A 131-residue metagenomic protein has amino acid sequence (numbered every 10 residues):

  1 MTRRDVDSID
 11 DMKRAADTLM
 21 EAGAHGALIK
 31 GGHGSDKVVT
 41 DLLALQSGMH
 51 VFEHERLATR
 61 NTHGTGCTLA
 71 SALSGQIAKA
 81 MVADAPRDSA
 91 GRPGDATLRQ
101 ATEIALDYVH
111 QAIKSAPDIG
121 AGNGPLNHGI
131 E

Functional and structural regions predicted by a protein language model:
M1-M49, M81-T97: Conserved phosphate/ATP/ADP-binding segment of small-molecule kinases
G31-S35, R56-A58, A105-V109: Glycine-rich beta-alpha junction loops
S47-L57: Glycine/charged-rich beta-loop-alpha catalytic/anionic-binding loops adjacent to active sites
E55-T59, D95, Q100: Active-site segments that bind and position negatively charged phosphate/pyrophosphate groups
R56-L73: Short glycine/threonine-rich catalytic loop with a Thr-x-Gly-x-Asp
T68, A72-A80, Y108-S115: Solvent-exposed, amphipathic alpha-helical segments
A85, S89-P93, R99-E131: Charged C-terminal helix
